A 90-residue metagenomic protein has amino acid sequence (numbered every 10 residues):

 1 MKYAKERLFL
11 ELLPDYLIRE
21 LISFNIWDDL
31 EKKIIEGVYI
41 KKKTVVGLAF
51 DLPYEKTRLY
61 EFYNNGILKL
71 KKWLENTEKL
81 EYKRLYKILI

Functional and structural regions predicted by a protein language model:
M1-L8, L89: General nucleic-acid-binding
F9-F24: Short, Lys/Arg-enriched N-terminal segment that forms or immediately precedes the first helix of a structured domain
F24-E31: Short helix-coil-helix linker/hinge
K33-I35: Short alpha-helical "packing" element that flanks the helix-turn-helix/winged-helix DNA-binding module
V38, E61: Base-recognition residues in the alpha-helical recognition helix of bacterial helix-turn-helix
K41-R58: Helix-turn-helix DNA-binding module
Y63, I67-E78: C-terminal flanking helix
E75-L89: Short, basic, alpha-helical segments at the C-terminal edge of helix-turn-helix-like DNA-binding modules
